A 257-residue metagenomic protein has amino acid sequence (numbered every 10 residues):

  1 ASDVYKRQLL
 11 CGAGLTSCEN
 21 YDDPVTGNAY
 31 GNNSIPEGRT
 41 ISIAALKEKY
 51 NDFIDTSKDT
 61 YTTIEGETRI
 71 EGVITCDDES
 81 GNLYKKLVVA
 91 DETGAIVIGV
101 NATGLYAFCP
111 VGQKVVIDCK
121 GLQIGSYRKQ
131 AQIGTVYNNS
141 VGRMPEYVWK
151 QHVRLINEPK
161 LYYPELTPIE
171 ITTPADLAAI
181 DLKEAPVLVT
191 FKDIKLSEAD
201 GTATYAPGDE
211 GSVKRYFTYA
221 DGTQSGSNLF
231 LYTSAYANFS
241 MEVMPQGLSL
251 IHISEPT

Functional and structural regions predicted by a protein language model:
A1-Y5, E255-T257: Short, small-residue-biased leader/transition segments that mark boundaries at the very start of proteins
K6-L10: Sec-dependent N-terminal signal peptides
C11-G12, P256: Compositionally biased, intrinsically disordered low-complexity segments
G14-S17: C-terminal motif of bacterial Sec signal peptides marking the signal peptidase cleavage site
E19-Y84, V88-L250, S254: OB-fold nucleic-acid-binding modules
